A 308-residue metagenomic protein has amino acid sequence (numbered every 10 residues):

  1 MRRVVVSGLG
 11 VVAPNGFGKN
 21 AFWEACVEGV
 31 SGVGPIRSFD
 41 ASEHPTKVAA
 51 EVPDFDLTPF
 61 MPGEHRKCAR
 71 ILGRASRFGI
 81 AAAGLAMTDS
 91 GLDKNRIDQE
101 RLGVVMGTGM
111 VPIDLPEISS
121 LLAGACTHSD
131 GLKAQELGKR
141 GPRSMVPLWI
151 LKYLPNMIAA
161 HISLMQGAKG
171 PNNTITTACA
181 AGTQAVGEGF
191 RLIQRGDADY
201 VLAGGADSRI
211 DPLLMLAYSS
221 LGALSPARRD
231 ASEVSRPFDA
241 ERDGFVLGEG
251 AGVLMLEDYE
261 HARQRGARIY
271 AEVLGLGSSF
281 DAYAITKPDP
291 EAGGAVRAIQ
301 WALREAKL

Functional and structural regions predicted by a protein language model:
R3-S7, V30-P35, R229-L308: Condensing-enzyme catalytic core mediating Claisen C-C bond formation in acyl metabolism
V4, F17, A21, E28 (+15 more regions): Conserved active-site and cofactor/substrate-binding residues in soluble primary-metabolism enzymes
V6, A21-W23, V27-N173, R209-M215: Conserved beta-ketoacyl condensing-enzyme motif
G10-V12, T108-V111, T177-A181, G205-I210 (+1 more regions): Acidic, glycine-rich active-site loops and adjacent beta-strand->loop/helix elements that engage anionic groups
A41-D54, L115-E117, S208-S235, S278-R297: Active-site-adjacent elements of ketosynthase-type condensing enzymes
G79-L92, P155-A168, N172-D207, F245-A267: Active-site-proximal alpha-helical scaffold in enzymes
C126-M145, G187, R191, S208-Q264 (+1 more regions): Glycine-/small-residue-rich "gating" segment that lines the acyl/pantetheine channel and substrate pocket
